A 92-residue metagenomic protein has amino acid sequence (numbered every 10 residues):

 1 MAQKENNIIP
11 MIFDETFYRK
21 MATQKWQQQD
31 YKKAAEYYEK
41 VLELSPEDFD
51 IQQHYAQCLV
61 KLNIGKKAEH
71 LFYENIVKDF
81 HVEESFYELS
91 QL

Functional and structural regions predicted by a protein language model:
A2-Y18: TPR-adjacent "capping" and linker segments in tetratricopeptide-repeat scaffold/adaptor proteins
I9, K40-E43, Y73-V77: Conserved structural position within tetratricopeptide repeats
Q27-Q28, K61-L62: Register position in tetratricopeptide repeats
